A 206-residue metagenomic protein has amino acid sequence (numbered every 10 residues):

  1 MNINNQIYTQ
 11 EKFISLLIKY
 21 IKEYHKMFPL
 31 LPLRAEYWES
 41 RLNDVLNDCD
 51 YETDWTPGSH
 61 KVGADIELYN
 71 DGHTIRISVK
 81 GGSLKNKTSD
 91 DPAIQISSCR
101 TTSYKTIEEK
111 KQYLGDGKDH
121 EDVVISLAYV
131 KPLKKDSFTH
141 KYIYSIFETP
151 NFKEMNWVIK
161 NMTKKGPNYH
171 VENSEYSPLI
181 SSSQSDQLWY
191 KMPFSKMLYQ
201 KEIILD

Functional and structural regions predicted by a protein language model:
M1-A64, Y69-I75, V79-D206: Nucleic-acid endonuclease domains
